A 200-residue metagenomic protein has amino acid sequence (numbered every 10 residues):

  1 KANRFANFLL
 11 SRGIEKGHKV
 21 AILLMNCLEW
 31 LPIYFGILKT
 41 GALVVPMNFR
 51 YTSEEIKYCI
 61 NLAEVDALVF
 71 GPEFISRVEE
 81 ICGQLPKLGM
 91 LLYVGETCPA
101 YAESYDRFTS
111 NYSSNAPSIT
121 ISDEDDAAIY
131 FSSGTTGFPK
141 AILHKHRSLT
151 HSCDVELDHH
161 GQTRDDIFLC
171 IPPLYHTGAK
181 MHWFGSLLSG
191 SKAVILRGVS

Functional and structural regions predicted by a protein language model:
F5-Y51, P173: Conserved AMP-binding/adenylate-forming
V20, I37, L68, D126 (+3 more regions): Conserved S/T- and glycine-rich ATP-binding loop of Class I adenylate-forming
F35-T40, L62, H176, L187-L188: Short hydrophobic alpha-helices that are characteristic scaffold elements of the AMP-binding
Y51-E80, N111, S152-L169, S200: Conserved ATP-dependent adenylate/AMP-binding module captured primarily in the ANL superfamily
I75-D123: ANL superfamily adenylate-forming
S110-F131, F138, G161-I167: Conserved pre-ATP/AMP-binding loop-to-beta segment of ANL
A127-H151: Conserved AMP-binding A3 loop
T150-I167, Y175-S200: Conserved AMP-binding/adenylation subdomain of ANL enzymes
